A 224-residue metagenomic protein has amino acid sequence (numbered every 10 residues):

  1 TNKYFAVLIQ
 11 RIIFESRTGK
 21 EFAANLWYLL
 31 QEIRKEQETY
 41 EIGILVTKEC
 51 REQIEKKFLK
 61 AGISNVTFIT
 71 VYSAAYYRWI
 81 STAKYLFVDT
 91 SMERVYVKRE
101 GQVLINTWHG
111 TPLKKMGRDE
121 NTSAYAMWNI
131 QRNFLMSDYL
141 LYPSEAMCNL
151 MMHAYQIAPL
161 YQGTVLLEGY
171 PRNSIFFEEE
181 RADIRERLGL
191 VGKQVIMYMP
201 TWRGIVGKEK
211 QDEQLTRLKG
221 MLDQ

Functional and structural regions predicted by a protein language model:
T1-K3, M92, A182-R185: A short, compositionally biased domain-edge/stem linker segment
T1-R11: Non-catalytic membrane-proximal stalk/linker segments that position and tether the catalytic domains
V7, V97-E100, G189-V191: A generic structural signal for short, non-catalytic loop/turn and secondary-structure boundary residues
Q10-R11, V103, K193-I196: Residues that mark the start of a beta-strand
I12-E178: Active-site and donor-binding regions of nucleotide-sugar-utilizing enzymes
F22-R34, E41, P171-Q224: Conserved catalytic-core segment of nucleotide-activated headgroup transferases in glycan assembly
